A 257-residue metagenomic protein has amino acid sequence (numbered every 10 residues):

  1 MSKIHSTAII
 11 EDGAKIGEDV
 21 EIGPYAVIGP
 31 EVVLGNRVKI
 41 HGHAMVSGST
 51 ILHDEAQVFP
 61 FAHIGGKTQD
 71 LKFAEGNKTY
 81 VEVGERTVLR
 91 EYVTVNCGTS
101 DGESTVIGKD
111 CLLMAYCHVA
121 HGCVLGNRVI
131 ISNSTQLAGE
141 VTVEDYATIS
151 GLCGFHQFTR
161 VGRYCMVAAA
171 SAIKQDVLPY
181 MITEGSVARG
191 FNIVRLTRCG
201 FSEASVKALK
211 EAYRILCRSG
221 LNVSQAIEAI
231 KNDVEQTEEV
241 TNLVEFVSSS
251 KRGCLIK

Functional and structural regions predicted by a protein language model:
M1-T7, D12-A14, E18-D19, E55 (+7 more regions): Terminal amphipathic alpha-helical/low-complexity segments used for targeting or macromolecular assembly
K3-V187: Structural signal for interior beta-strand "rungs" in well-ordered beta-sheet cores of soluble enzyme domains
